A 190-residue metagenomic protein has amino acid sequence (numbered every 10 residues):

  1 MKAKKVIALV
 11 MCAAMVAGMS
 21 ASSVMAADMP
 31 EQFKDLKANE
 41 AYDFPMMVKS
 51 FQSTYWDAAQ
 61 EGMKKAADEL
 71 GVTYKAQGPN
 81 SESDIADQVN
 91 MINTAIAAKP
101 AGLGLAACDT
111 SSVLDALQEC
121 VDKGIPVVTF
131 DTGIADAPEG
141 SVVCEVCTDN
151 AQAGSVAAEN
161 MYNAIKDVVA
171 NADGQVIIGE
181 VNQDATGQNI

Functional and structural regions predicted by a protein language model:
K2-V6, M25-I190: A residue-level marker of the well-folded mature domains of exported/periplasmic proteins
M11, M15-M19: Hydrophobic core
